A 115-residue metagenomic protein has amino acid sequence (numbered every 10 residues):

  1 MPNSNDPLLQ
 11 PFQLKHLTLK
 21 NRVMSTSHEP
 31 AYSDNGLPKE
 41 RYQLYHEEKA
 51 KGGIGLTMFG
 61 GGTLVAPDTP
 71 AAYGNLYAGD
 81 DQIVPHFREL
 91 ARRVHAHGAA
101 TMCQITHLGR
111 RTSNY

Functional and structural regions predicted by a protein language model:
M1-Y115: Flavin-dependent oxidoreductase catalytic cores
